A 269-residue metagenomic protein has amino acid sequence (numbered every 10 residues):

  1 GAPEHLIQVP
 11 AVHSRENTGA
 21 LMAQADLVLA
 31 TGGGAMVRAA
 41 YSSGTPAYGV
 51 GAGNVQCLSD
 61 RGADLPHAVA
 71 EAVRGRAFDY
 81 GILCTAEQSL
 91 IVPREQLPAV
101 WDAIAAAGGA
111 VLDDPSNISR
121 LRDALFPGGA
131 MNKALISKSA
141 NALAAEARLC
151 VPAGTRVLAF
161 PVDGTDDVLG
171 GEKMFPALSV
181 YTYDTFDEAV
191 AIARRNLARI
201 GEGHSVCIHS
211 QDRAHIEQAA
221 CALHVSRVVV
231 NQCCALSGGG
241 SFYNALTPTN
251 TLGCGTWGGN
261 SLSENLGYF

Functional and structural regions predicted by a protein language model:
G1-H67: Rossmann-like NAD(P) dinucleotide-binding subdomain of oxidoreductase/dehydrogenase enzymes
A25, G44, E87, V225-S226: Short, well-ordered alpha-helix to beta-strand connector turns
V37-G164: ALDH superfamily catalytic-core signature
G49-G51, Y80-C84, V168-M174, A198-G201: Short, flexible turn/loop "capping" segments at secondary-structure junctions
L83, A110-T155, C207-F269: C-terminal segments
S89-V92, M174-T185, G203-I208: Short, well-ordered beta-strand elements within core beta-sheets of diverse protein domains
D102-G108, I192-R195, A220-L223: Short amphipathic alpha-helices in soluble, non-transmembrane regions that often serve as interface/regulatory elements
